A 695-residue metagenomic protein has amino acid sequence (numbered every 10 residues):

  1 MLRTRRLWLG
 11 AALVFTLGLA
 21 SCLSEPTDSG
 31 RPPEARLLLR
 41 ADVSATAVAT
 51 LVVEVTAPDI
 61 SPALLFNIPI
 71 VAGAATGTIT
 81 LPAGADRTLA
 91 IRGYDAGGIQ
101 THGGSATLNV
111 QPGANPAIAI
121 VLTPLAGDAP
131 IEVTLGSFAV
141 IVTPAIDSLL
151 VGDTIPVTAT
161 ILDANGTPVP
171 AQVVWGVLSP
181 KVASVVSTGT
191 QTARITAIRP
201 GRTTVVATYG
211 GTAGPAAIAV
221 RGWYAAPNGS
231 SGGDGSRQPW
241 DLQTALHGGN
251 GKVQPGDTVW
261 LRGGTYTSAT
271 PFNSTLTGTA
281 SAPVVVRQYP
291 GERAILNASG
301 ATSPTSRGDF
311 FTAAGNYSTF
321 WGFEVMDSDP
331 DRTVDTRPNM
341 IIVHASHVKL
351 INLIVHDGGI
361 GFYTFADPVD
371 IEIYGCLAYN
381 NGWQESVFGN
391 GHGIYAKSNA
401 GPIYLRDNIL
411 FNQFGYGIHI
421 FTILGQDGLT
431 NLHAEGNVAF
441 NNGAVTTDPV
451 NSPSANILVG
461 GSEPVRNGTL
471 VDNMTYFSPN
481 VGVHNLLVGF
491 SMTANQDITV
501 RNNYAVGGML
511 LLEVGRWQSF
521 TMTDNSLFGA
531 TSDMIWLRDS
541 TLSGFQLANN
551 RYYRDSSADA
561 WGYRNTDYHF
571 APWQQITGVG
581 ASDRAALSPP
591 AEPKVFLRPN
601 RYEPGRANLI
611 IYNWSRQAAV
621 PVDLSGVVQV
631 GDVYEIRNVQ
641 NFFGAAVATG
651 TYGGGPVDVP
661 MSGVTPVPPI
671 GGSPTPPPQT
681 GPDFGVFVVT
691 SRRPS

Functional and structural regions predicted by a protein language model:
C22-A139, V151: Sec-type signal peptide cleavage vicinity
A85-L89, P116, I155, G201-V205 (+1 more regions): Exposed beta-strand face motif in extracellular beta-rich ectodomains
G136-A225: Extracytoplasmic soluble-region selector
N165-G166, A225-P271, W573: Acidic Gly/Asp/Thr-rich repetitive segments characteristic of extracellular carbohydrate-active and adhesion proteins
Q191, Q243, P271-S274, G300-F311 (+8 more regions): Extracellular beta-strand/beta-solenoid scaffold signature
G232, D257-W260, T275, S281 (+4 more regions): Acidic, glycine- and Ser/Thr-rich low-complexity intrinsically disordered tracts in extracellular/secreted proteins
T258, P283, Y289-E292, N316-D327 (+9 more regions): Right-handed parallel beta-helix
W260, Y266, T277-T336, G382: Right-handed parallel beta-helix/beta-spiral solenoid domain characteristic of secreted/periplasmic
